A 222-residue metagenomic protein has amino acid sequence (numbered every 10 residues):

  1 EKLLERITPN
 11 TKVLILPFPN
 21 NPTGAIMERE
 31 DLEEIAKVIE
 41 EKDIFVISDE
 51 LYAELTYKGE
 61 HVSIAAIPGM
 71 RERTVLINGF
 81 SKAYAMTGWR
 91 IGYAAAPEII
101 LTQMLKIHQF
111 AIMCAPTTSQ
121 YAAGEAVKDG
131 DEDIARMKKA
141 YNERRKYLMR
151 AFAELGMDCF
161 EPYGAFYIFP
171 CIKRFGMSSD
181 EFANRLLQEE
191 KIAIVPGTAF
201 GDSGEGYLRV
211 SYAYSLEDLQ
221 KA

Functional and structural regions predicted by a protein language model:
E1-A222: PLP-dependent class I/II
